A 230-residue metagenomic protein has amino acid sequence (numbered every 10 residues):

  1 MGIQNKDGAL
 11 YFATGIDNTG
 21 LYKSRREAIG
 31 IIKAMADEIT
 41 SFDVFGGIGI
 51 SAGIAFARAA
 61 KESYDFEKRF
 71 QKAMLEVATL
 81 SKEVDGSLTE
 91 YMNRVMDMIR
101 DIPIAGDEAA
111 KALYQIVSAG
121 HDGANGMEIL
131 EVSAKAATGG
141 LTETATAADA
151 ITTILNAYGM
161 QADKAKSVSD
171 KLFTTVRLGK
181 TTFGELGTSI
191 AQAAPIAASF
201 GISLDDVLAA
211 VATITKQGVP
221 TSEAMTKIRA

Functional and structural regions predicted by a protein language model:
M1-K23: Short, low-complexity N-terminal tether/leader segments at secretion or assembly junctions of large, surface-exposed
G2-N5, F45, P103: Short glycine/proline-enriched loop/turn "hinge" motifs that connect secondary-structure elements and lie
I16-D17, G49-D101, K111-A119, G126-G140 (+3 more regions): Small-residue helix-packing and pore-constriction motifs in hydrophobic alpha-helices
K23-G30, L88-N93: Short, polar loop/linker segments at the starts of domains and inter-domain junctions
R25-I50: Membrane-penetrating hydrophobic segments
